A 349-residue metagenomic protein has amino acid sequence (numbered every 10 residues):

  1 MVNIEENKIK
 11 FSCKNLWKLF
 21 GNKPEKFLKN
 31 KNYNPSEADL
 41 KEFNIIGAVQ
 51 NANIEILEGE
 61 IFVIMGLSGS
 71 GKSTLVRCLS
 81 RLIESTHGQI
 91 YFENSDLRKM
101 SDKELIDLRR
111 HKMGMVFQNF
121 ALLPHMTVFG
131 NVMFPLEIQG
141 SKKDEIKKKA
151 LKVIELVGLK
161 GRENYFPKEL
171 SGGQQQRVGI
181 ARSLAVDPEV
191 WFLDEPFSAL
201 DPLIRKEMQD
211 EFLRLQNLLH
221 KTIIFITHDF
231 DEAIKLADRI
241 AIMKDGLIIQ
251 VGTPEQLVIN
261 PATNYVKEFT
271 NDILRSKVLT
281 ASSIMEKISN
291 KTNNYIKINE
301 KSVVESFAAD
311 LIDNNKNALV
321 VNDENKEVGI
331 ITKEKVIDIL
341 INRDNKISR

Functional and structural regions predicted by a protein language model:
S12, K29-E37, E93-D96, E137 (+1 more regions): Conserved ABC ATPase "signature" region
S80: Helix-to-loop junction immediately C-terminal to a conserved catalytic motif
M126-M133: Short coil-to-helix segment of the ABC ATPase nucleotide-binding domain corresponding to the Q-loop/switch region
F166-L170, Q174: Conserved ABC ATPase signature
A185-E189: A short, proline-enriched helix->beta-strand linker immediately N-terminal to the Walker B motif in ABC-type P-loop
V251-G252, N260, I330: ABC ATPase "signature
N293-K316, V320-E324, T332-R349: The conserved cystathionine-beta-synthase
